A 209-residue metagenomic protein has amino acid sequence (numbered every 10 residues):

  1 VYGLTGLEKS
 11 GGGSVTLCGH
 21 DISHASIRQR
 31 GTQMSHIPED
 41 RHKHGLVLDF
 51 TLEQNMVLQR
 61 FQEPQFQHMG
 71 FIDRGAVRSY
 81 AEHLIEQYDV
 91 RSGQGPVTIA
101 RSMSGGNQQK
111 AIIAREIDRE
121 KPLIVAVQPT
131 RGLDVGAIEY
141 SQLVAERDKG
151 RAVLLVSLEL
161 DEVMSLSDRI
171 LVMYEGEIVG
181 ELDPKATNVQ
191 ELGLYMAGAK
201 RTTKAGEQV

Functional and structural regions predicted by a protein language model:
V1-G105, G180-D183, T187-R201: Conserved P-loop NTPase catalytic core
L48-P64, H68-V179: Helical hairpin unit composed of two closely spaced alpha helices linked by a short loop
S157, G193-M196, G206: Intrinsically disordered, low-complexity regions
R201-V209: ABC-family P-loop ATPase nucleotide-binding domain
